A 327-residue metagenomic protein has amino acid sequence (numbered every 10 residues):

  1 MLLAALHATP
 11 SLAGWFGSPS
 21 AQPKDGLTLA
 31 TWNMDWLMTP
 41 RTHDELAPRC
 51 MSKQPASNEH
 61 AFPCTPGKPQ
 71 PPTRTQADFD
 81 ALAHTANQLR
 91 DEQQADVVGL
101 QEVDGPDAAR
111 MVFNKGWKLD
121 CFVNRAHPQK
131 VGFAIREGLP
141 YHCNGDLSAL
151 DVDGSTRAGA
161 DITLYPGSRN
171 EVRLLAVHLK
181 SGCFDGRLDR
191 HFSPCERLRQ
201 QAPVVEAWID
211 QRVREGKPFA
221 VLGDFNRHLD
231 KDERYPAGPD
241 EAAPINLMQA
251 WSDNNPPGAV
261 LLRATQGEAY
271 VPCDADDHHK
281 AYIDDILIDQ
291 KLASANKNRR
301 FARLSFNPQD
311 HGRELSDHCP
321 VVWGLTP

Functional and structural regions predicted by a protein language model:
L12-K115, A126: N-terminal, active-site-proximal structural segment of metallo-dependent hydrolase catalytic domains
A13-A21, A207-A220, N226-P327: Metal-dependent phosphoester-hydrolase catalytic domains
S18-P19, G67-Q76, Q88-L89, Q93-L100 (+6 more regions): Second-shell loop/turn segments in exported
L29-M34, P66-D78, T85-A109, L174 (+4 more regions): Active-site beta-strand/loop signature of hydrolases that rely on acidic residues for catalysis
H43, G167-Q200: Metal-dependent phosphoester/phosphodiester hydrolase catalytic core
D78-T85, Q94, G105-A108, K130 (+6 more regions): Stable alpha-helical elements in mature extracytoplasmic
V97-K180: Structured beta-strand-rich core segments of catalytic domains in phosphoester-bond hydrolases
